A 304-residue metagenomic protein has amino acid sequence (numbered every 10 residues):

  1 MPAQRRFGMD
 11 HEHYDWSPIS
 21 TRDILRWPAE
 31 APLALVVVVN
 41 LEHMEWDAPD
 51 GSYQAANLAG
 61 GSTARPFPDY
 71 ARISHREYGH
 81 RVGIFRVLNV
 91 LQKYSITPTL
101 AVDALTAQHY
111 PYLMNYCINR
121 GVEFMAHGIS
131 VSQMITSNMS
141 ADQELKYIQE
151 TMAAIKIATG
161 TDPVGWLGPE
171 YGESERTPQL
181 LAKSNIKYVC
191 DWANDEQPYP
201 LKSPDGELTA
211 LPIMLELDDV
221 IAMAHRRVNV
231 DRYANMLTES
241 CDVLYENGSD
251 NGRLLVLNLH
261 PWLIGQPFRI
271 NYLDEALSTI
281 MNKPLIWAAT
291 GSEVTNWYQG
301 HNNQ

Functional and structural regions predicted by a protein language model:
P2-T209, A234-L257, L263-Q304: Catalytic alpha-helical scaffold of carbohydrate-active enzymes acting on polysaccharides/glycoconjugates
P212-V243: A conserved mid-domain beta-alpha-beta active-site/ligand-binding segment of alpha/beta enzyme cores
